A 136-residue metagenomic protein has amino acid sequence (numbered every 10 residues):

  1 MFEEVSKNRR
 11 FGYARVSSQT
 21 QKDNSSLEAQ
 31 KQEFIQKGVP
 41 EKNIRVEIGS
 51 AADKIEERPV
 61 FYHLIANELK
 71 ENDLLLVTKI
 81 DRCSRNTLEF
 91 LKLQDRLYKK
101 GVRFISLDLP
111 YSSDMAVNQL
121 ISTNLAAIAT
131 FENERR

Functional and structural regions predicted by a protein language model:
M1-R136: Short, structured surface patches at the beginning of a domain
